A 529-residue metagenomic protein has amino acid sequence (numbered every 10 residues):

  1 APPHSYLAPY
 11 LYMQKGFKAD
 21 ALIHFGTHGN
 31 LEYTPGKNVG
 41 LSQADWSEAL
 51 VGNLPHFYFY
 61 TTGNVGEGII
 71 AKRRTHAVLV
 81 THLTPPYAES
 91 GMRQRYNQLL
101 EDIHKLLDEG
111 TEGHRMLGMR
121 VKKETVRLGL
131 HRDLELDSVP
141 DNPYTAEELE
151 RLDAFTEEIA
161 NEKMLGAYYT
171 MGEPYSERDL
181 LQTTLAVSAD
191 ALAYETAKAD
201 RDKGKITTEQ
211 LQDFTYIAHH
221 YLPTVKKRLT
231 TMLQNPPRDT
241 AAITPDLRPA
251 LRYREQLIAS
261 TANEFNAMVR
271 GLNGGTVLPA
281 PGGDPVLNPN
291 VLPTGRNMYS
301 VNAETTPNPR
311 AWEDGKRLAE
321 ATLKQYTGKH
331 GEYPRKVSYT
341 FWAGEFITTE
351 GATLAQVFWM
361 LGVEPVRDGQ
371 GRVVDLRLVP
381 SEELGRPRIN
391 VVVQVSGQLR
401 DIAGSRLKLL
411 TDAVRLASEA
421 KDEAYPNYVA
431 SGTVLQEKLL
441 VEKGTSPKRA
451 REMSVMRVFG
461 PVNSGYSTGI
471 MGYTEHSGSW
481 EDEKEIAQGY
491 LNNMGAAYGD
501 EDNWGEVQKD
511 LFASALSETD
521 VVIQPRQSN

Functional and structural regions predicted by a protein language model:
A1-N529: Ligand/cofactor-recognition surfaces for anionic moieties
